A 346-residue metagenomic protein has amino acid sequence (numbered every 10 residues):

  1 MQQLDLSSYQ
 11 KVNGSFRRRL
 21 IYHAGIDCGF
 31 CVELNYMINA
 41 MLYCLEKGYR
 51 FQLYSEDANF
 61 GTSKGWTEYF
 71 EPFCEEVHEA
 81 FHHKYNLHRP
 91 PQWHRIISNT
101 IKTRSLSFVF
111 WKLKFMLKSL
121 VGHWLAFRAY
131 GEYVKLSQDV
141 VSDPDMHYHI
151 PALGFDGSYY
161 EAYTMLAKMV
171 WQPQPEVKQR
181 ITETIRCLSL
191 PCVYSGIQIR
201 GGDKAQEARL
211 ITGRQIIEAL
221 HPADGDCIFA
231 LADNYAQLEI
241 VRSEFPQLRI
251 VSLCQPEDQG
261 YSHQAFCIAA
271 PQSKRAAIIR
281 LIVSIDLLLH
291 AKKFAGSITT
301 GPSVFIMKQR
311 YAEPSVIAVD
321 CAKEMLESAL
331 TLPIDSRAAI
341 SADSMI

Functional and structural regions predicted by a protein language model:
Q2-D226: Secretory-pathway glycan-assembly enzymes, especially type II membrane glycosyltransferases that use nucleotide-sugar
L34, I38, L281-E324: A donor-sugar binding/catalytic signature common to diverse glycosyltransferases and related nucleotide-sugar
S55, I199, A230-A232, A295-I298: Short beta-strand/turn micro-motifs composed of small residues that flank or help shape donor/cofactor-binding pockets
N59-S63, K204-Q206, N234-V241, L326-E327: Short, charged/polar "capping" segments at the starts of alpha-helices and the immediately preceding loops
E75-L87, H94-R95, C321-I346: Leloir-type glycosyltransferase catalytic cores
Q198-R200, D224-S273: Catalytic donor nucleotide-activated moiety binding site of glycosyltransferases and closely related
Q206-A208, A270-R275: Short, flexible loop segments at the rims of nucleotide/cofactor-binding pockets, characterized by
R249-Y261, I317-P333: A generic structural motif
